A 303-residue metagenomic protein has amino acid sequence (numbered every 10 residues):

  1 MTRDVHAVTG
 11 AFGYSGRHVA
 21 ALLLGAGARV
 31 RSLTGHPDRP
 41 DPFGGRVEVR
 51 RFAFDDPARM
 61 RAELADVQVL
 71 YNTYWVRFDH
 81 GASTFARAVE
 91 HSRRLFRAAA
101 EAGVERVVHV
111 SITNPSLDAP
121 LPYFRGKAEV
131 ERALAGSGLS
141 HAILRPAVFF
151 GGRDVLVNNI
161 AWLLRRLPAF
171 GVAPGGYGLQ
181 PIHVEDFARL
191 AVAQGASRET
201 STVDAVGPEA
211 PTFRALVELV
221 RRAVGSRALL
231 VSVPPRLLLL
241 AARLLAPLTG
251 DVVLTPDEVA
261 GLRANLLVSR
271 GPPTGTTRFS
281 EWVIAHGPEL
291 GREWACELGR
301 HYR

Functional and structural regions predicted by a protein language model:
T2-A26: N-terminal Rossmann NAD(P)H-binding glycine-rich loop of SDR-like oxidoreductase domains
T2-D4, L190-T255, N265-R303: Mid/C-terminal beta-alpha module of Rossmann-like enzyme folds, strongest in SDR-family dehydrogenases/epimerases
T9, L33, T73-Y74, V107-T113 (+1 more regions): SDR active-site strand-loop-helix element
H18-L22, D79, A98, A133 (+2 more regions): Rossmann-fold NAD(P)-dependent oxidoreductase module
A26-A28, L117-R227, L240: Oxidoreductase cofactor-interface core, primarily capturing Rossmann-like NAD(P)-dependent enzymes
A28-G35: Conserved glycine-rich Rossmann-like NAD(P)H-binding loop of the short-chain dehydrogenase/reductase
D38-A102, I112-L117: NAD(P)H-binding glycine-rich loop region in Rossmannoid oxidoreductase-like domains and their noncatalytic homologs
E101-R106, L139: A short helix->loop->beta-strand "cap" motif at the edges of active sites that frequently abuts
